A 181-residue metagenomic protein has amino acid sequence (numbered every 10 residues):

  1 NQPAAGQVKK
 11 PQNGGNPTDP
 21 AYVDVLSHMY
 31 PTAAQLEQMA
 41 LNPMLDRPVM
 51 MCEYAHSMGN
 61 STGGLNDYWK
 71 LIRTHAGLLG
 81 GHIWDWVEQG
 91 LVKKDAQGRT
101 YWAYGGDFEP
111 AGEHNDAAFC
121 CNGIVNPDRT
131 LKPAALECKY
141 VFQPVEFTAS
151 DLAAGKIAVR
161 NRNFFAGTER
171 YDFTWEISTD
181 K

Functional and structural regions predicted by a protein language model:
N1-A158, N163-E169, T174-D180: Extended substrate-binding grooves/exosites of carbohydrate-active enzymes
